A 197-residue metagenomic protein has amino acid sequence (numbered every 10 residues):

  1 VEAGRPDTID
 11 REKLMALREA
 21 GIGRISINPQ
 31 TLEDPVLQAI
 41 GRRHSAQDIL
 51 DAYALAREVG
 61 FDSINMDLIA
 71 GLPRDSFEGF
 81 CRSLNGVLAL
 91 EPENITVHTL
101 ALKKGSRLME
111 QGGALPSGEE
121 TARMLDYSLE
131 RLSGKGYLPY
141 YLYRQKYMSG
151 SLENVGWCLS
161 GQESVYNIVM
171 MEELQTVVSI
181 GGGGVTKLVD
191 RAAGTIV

Functional and structural regions predicted by a protein language model:
E2-S128: Conserved non-cysteine loop/helix-boundary elements of the Radical SAM core domain that shape
Q111-V197: Auxiliary Fe-S-binding modules of radical SAM enzymes
